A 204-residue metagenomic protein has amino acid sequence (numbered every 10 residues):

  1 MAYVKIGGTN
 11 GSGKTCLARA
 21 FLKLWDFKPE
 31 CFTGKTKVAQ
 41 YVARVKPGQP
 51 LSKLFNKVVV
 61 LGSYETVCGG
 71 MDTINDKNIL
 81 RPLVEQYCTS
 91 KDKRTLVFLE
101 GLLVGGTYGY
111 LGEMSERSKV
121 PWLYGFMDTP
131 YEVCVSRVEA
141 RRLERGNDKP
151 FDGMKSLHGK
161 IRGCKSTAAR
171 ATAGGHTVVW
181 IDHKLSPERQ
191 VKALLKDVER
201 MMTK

Functional and structural regions predicted by a protein language model:
I6: Hydrophobic anchor at the beta1->P-loop junction of P-loop NTPases
N10: The conserved Walker
G13: Conserved glycine(s) of the Walker
C16-P29: A conserved segment at the C-terminal end of the G1
D26-K53: Switch I (effector-binding) loop of TRAFAC-class P-loop GTPase G-domains
A43-L103, Y108, G112: Conserved nucleotide-sensing/catalytic segment adjacent to the nucleotide-binding pocket in NTP-handling enzymes
E100-G101, S118-E139: Conserved phosphate-donor/acceptor-positioning beta-strand/loop module used by diverse small-molecule
S166-K204: NTP-dependent small-molecule kinase module
